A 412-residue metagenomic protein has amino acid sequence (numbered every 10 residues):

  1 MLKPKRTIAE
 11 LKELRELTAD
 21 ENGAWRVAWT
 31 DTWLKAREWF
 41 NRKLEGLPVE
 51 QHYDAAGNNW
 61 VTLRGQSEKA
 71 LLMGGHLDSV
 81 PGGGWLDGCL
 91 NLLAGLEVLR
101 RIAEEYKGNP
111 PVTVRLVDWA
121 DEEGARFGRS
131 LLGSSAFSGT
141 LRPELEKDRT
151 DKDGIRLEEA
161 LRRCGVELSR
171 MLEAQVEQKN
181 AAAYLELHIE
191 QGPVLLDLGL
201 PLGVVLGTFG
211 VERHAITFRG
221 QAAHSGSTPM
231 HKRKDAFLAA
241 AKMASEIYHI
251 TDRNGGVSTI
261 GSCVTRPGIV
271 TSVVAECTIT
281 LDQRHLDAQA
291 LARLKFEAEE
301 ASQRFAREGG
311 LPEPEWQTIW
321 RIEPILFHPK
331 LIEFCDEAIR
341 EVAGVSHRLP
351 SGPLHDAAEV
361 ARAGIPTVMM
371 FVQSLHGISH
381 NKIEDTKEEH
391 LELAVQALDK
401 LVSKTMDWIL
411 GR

Functional and structural regions predicted by a protein language model:
M1-D31, L145, I378-S379: N-terminal capping segment at the start of a domain
T7, K12-L17, G74-G75, A275 (+1 more regions): Zn-dependent metallopeptidase/amidohydrolase metal-coordination segment
A19-R64: A non-catalytic alpha/beta surface segment that caps or lines the substrate-entry region of metallo-dependent hydrolase
W25-W29, G261-I269, T280-L286, E313-I332 (+1 more regions): A short beta-alpha structural unit
K43, L47, N59-L90: Catalytic-core environment of secreted peptidases
M73, G82-E123, E212-F218, H224-T251 (+3 more regions): Alpha-helical metal-binding/catalytic segments enriched in His/Glu/Asp
D121-E122, R126-Q289: Midchain, well-structured core segments that form catalytic/ion-binding scaffolds
L206, H224, T228-R253, E300 (+1 more regions): His/Asp/Glu-rich mid-to-C-terminal helical/loop segments that flank catalytic regions of hydrolases
